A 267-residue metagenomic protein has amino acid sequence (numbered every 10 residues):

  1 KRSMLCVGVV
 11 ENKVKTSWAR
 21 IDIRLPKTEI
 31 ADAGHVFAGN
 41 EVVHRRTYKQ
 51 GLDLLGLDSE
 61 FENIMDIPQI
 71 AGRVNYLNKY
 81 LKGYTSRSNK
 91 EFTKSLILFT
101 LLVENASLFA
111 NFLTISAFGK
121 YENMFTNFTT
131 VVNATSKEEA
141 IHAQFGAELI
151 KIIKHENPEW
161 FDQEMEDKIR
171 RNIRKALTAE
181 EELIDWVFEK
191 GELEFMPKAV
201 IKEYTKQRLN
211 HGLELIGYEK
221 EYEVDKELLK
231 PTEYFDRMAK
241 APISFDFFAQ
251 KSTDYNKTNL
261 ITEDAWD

Functional and structural regions predicted by a protein language model:
K1-D267: Non-heme di-metal
